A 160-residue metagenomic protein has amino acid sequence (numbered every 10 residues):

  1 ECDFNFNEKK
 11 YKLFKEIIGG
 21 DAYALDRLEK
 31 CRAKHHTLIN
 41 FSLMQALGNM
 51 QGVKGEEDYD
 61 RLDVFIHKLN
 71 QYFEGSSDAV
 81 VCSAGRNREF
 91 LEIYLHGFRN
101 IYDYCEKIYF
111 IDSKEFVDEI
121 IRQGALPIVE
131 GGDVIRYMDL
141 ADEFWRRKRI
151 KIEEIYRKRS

Functional and structural regions predicted by a protein language model:
E1-K34: Histidine-centered nuclease catalytic patch
T37-F41: Short metal-coordination and nucleic-acid-contact micro-motifs, chiefly zinc-binding Cys/His arrays
Q45: Hydrophobic, well-ordered secondary-structure elements that form the walls of internal hydrophobic environments
G48-Q51: Short, solvent-exposed loop/turn segments at secondary-structure junctions
V53-S160: C-terminal, well-folded lobe of enzymatic/effector domains
